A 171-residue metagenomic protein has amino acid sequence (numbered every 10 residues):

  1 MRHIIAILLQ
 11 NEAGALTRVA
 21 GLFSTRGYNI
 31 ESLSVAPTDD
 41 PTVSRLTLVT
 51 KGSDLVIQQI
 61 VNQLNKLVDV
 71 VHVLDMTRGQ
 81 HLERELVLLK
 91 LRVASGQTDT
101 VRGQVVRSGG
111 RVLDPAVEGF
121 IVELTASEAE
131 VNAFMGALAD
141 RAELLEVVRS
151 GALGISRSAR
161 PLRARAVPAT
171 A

Functional and structural regions predicted by a protein language model:
M1-I4, L8-S44, V49-A171: Long, contiguous binding/interaction regions
